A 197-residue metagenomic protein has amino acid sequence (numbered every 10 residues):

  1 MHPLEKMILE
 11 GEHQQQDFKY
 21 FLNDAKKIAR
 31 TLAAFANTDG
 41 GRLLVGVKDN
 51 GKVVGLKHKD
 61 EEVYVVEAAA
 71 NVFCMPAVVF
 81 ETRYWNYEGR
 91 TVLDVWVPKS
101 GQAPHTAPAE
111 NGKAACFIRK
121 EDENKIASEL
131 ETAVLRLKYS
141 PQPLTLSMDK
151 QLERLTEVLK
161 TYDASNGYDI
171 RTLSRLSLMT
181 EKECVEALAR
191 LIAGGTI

Functional and structural regions predicted by a protein language model:
M1-I197: Conserved N-terminal catalytic/coupling substructures associated with nucleotide/phosphate chemistry
